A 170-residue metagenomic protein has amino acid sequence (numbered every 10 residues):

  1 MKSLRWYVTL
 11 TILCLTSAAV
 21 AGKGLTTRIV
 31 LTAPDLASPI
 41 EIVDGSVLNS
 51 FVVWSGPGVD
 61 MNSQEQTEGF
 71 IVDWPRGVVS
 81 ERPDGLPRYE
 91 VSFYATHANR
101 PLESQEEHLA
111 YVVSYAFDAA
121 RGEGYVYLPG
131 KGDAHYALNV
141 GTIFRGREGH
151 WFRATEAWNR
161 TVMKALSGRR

Functional and structural regions predicted by a protein language model:
M1-W6: Positively charged n-region of N-terminal signal peptides that target proteins for export
Y7-S17: Bacterial N-terminal signal peptides
A21-R170: Function-determining sites in protein domains
